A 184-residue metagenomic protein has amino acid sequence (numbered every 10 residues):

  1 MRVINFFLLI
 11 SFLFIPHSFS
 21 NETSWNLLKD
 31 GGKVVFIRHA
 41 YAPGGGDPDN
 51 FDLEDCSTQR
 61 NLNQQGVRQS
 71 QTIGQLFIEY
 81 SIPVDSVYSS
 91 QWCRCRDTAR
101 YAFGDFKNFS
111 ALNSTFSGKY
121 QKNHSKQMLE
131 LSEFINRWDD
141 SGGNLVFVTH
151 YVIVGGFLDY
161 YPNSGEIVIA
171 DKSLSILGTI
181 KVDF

Functional and structural regions predicted by a protein language model:
N5-F14: Bacterial N-terminal signal peptides
F14-E22: Bacterial Sec-dependent signal peptides at the C-terminal "C-region" and cleavage site
P16, I135-F184: Active-site-adjacent alpha-helix immediately C-terminal to a catalytic or transition-state-stabilizing loop
N21-S110, T115-K119, Y160-F184: Active-site-proximal alpha-helix that buttresses catalytic centers in soluble enzyme cores
Q121-M128, F184: Short, surface-exposed amphipathic charged segments that create phosphate/polyanion-binding patches used for binding
K126-W138: A polyampholytic, Gly/Pro-enriched intrinsically disordered region
